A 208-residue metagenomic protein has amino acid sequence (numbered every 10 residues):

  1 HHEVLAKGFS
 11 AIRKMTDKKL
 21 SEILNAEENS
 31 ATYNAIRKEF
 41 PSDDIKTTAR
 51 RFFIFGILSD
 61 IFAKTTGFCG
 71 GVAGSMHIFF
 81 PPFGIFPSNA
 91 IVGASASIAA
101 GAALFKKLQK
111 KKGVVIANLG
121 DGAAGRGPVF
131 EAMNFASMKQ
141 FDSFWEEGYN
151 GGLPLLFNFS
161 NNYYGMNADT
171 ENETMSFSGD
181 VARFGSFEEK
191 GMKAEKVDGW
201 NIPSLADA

Functional and structural regions predicted by a protein language model:
H1-L153, M166-D169, E173-G191: Cofactor-binding active-site loop characterized by glycine-rich and histidine/acidic residues
A90, V197-D198: Glycine- and other small-residue-rich loops at beta-strand/loop junctions that grip anionic moieties
A123, G199-I202: Short, surface-exposed acidic/glycine-rich loop or hinge patches that mediate macromolecular interfaces
L156-S160: Short internal beta-strands
N161-Y164, N201: Glycine-rich beta-alpha junction loops
M192-K196: Structural signal for short hydrophobic segments within the conserved structured cores of catalytic domains across
I202-A208: Structural signature of the thiamine diphosphate
